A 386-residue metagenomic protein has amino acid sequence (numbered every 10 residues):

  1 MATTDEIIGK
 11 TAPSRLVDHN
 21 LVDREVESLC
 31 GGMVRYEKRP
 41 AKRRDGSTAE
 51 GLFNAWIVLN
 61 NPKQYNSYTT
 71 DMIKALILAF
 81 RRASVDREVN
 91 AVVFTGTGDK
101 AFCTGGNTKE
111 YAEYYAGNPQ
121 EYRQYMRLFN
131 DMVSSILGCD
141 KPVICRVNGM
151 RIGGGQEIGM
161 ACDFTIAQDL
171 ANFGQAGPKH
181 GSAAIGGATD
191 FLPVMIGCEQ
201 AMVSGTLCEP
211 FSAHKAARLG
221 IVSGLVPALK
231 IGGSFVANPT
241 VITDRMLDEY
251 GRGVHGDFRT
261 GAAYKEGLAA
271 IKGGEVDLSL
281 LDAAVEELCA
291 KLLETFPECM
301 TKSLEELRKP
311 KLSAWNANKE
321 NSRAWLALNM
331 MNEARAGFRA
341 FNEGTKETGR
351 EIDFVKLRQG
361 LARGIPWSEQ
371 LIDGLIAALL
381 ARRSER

Functional and structural regions predicted by a protein language model:
M1-F53, R87, D99, S212-H214 (+1 more regions): C-terminal alpha-helix plus adjacent terminal tail
T11-R15, N20-S28, M33, G96-M132 (+3 more regions): Glycine- (often His-adjacent) and acidic-residue-rich active-site loop that binds/positions the CoA thioester
E50-N60, K74-G117, S134-V147, F164 (+3 more regions): A structural preference for short, pocket-lining loop segments at secondary-structure junctions
Y65-Y68: Short amphipathic alpha-helices within nucleic acid-binding modules
M72-L76, Y125-L128, L281: Hydrophobic alpha-helical membrane-association signature
L128, M132, A188-F191, Q200 (+2 more regions): Hydrophobic alpha-helical segments typical of transmembrane helices and their membrane-interface/capping positions
S135-G154, I158-P297: Crotonase-fold acyl-CoA enzyme core
